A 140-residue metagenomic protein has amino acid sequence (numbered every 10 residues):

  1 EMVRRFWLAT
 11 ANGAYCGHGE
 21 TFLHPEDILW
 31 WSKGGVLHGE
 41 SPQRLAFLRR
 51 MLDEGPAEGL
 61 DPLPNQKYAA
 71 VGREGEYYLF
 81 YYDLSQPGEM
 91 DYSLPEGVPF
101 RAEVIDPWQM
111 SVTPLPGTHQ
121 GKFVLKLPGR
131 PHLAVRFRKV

Functional and structural regions predicted by a protein language model:
M2-P116, K126-V140: Aromatic- and carboxylate-lined catalytic core of secreted/periplasmic carbohydrate-active enzymes
G121-F123: Short strand-edge motifs at loop-to-beta-strand transitions and within beta-strands of extracellular beta-rich domains
